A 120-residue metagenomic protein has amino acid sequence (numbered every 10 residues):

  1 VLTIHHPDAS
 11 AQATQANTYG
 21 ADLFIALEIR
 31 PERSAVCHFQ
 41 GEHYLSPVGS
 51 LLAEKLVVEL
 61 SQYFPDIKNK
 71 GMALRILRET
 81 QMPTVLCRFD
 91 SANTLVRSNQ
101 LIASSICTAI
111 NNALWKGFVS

Functional and structural regions predicted by a protein language model:
V1-S120: Active-site-proximal helix/loop segments of hydrolytic enzymes
